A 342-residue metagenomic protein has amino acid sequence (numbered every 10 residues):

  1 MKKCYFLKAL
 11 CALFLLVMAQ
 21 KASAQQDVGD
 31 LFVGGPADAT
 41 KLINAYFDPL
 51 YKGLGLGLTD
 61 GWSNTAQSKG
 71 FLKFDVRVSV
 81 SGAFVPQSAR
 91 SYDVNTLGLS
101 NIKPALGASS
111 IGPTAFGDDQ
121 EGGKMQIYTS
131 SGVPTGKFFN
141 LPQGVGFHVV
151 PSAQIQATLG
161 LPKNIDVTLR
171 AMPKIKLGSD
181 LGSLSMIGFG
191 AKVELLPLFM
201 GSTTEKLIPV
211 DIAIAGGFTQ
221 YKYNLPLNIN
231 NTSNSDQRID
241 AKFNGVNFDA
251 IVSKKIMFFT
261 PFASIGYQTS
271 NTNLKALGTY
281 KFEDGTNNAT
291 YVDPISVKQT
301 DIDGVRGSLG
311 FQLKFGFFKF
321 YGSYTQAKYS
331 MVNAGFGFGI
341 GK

Functional and structural regions predicted by a protein language model:
M1-D27: Bacterial Sec-dependent N-terminal signal peptides
Q26-L198: Transmembrane beta-barrel domains of Gram-negative outer membranes and organellar outer membranes
L58, T65-Q67, V76-V78, I155-L161 (+6 more regions): Residues on the lipid-exposed face of transmembrane beta-strands in outer-membrane beta-barrel proteins
G70-L72, H148-A153, G182-F189, I208 (+4 more regions): Residues that define the transmembrane beta-barrel architecture of outer-membrane proteins
V80-F84, A171-I175, L195, G216-K222 (+5 more regions): Transmembrane beta-strands of outer-membrane beta-barrel pores
V85, N164-V167, L198-G201, F258-P261 (+3 more regions): Repeated loop/turn-to-beta-strand initiation elements of outer-membrane beta-barrel proteins
A89-S91, A115-D119, K124-F147, K176-M186 (+3 more regions): Extracellular/periplasm-exposed beta-strand and loop segments of Gram-negative cell-envelope proteins, dominated by
L97, F262-K342: Outer membrane beta-barrel transmembrane domains
